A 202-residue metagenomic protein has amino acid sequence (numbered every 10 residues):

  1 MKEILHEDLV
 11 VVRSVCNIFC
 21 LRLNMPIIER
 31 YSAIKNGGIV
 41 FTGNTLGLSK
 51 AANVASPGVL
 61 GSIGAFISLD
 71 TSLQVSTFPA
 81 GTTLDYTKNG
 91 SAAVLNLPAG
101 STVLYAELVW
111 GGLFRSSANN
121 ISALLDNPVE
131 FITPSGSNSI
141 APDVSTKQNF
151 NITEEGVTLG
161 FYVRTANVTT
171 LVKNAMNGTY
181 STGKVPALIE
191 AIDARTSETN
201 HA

Functional and structural regions predicted by a protein language model:
M1-L23: Cationic, amphipathic, low-complexity alpha-helical segments enriched in hydrophobics plus arginine/proline
C16-A202: Disulfide-rich extracellular domains of secreted proteins
